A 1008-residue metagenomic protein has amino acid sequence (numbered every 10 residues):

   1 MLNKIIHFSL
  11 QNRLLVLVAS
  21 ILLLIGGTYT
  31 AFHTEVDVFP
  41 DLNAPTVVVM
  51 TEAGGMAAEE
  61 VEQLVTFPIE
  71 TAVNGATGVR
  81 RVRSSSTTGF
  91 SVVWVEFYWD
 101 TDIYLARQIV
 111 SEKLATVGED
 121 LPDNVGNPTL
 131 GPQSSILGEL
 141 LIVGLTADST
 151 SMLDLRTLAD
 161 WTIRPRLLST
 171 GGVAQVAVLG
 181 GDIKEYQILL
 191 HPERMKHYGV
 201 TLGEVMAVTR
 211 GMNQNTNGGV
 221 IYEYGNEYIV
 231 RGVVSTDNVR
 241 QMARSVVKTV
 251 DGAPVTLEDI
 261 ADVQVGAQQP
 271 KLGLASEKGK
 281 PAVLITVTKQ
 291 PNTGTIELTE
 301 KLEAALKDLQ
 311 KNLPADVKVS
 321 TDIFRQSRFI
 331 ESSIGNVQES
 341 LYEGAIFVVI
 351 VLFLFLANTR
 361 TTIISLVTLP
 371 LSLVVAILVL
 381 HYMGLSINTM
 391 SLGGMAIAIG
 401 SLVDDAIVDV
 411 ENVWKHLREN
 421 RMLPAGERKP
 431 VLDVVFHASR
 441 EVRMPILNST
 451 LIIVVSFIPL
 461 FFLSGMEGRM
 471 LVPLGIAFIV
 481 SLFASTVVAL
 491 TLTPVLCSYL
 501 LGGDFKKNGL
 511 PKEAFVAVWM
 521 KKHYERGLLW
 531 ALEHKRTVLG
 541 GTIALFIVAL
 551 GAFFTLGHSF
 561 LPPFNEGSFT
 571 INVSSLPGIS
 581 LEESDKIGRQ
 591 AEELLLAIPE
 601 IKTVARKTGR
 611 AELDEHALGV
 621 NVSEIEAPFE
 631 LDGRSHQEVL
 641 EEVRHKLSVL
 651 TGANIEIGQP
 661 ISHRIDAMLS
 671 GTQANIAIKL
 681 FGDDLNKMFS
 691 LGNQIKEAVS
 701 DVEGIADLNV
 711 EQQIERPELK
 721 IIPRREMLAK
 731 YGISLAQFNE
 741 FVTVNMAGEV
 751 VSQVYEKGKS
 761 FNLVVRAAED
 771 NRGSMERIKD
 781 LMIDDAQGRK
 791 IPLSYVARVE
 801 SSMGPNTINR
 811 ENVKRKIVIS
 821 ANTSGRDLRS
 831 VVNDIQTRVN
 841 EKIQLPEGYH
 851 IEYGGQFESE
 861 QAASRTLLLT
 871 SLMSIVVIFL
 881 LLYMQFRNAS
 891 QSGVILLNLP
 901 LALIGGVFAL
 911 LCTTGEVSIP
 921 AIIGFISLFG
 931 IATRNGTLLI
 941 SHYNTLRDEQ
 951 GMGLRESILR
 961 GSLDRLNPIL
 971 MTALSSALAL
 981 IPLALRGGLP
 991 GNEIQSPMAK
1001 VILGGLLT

Functional and structural regions predicted by a protein language model:
M1-L17, K415-H437, M466, V472 (+4 more regions): Interfacial helix-loop-helix hairpins and adjacent transmembrane helices of multi-pass alpha-helical membrane proteins
L2-V36, R440-V442, L510-P562, K602 (+5 more regions): Signature of alpha-helical transmembrane segments and their immediate interfacial
F8, F39, M50, G118 (+10 more regions): Extracytoplasmic/periplasmic membrane-proximal domains and adjacent transmembrane bundles of envelope biogenesis
L14, I21-A57, A115-N124, H381 (+7 more regions): Transmembrane helices with small-residue packing motifs
G26-F32, D37, K318-V319, I346-K415 (+7 more regions): Hydrophobic transmembrane alpha-helices and their membrane-interface caps in long multi-pass transport proteins
V36-T46, R83-G89, N124-D148, A177-I183 (+13 more regions): Flexible hinge/switch segments at interdomain interfaces of large molecular machines
E60-P132, E193-Q214, S235, E582-T672 (+3 more regions): Solvent-exposed, membrane-proximal periplasmic/extracellular interface segments of envelope transport and secretion
I330, I334, V410, K415-N448 (+3 more regions): Helix-loop junctions and hydrophobic alpha-helical segments within the transmembrane domains of large membrane
